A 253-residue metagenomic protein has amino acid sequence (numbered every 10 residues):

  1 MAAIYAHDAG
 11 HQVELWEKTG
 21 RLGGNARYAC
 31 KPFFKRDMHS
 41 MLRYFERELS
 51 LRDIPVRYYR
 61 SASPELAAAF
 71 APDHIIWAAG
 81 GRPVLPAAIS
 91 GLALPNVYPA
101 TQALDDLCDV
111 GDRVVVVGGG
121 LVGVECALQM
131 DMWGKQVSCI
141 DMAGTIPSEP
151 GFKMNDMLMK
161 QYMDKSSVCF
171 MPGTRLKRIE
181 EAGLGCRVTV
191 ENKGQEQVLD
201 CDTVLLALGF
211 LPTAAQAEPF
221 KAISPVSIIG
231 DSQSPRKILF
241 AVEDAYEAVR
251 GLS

Functional and structural regions predicted by a protein language model:
M1-A9, G24, Y28, F33-F34: Extended interfacial segments that mediate partner engagement and assembly in macromolecular machines
M1-E14, L121-D131: N-terminal Rossmann-like FAD-binding beta1-loop-alpha1 element of flavoenzymes
Y5, V124-C126, T145-F152, D156 (+1 more regions): A conserved FAD-binding loop/helix module that cradles the flavin
A9-N25, K135-P147: Glycine-rich FAD pyrophosphate-binding loop
Q12, D112-R113, Q136, P225: Residues that mark the start of a beta-strand
R21, G120-V122, F210-L211, Q233: Residue-level detector of alpha-helix initiation sites
H39-V84, L92-D112, M132-P219: A Rossmann-like FAD-binding core segment of flavoenzymes
V110-G120: Beta1/beta-strand and adjacent pyrophosphate-binding region of the FAD-binding site in flavoprotein oxidoreductases
